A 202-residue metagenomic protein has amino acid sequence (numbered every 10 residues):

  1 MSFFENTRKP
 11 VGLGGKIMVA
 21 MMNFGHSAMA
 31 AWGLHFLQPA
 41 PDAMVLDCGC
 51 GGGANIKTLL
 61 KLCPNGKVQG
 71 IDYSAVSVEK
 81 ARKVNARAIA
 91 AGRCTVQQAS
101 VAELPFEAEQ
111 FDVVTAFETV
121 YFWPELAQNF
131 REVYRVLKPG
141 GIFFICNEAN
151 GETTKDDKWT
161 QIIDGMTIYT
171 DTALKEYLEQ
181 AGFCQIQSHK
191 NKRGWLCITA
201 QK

Functional and structural regions predicted by a protein language model:
F4, P10-N23, S27, I142-T199: C-terminal alpha-helical "lid/dimerization" subdomain adjacent to the S-adenosyl-L-methionine
F24-A43, T58: Conserved alpha-helix/loop element of class I SAM-dependent methyltransferases that forms part of the SAM/SAH-binding
L37-P39, L62-C63, A88, L137: A generic alpha-to-beta junction signature in SAM-dependent methyltransferases
D42, L137-I142: Short glycine-dipeptide loop
M44-E103: Class I SAM-dependent methyltransferase SAM/SAH-binding core
A102-V113: A short acidic, Gly/Pro-enriched loop at the edge of an enzyme's catalytic core that lines a small-molecule cofactor
V113-E125: A short SAM/SAH-binding and catalytic strip from SAM-dependent methyltransferases
A127-P139: A short glycine-rich, Lys/Arg-flanked "PGG" loop and its adjoining helix->strand segment in the class I
